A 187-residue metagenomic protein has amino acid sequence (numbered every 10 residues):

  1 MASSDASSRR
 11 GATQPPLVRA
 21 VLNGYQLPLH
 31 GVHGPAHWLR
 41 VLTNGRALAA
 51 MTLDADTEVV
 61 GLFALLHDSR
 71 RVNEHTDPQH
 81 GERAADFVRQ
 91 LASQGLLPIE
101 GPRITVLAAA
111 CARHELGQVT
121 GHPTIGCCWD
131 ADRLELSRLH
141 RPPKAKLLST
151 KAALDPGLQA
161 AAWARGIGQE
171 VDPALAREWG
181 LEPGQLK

Functional and structural regions predicted by a protein language model:
A2-A12, Q26-D54, L66, R113-K187: Divalent metal-dependent phosphate-bond-processing catalytic cores, especially two-metal-ion Mg2+/Mn2+ enzymes that act
L17-P28: Generic N-terminal amphipathic, Lys/Arg-enriched alpha-helix
H30, G34, N73-H80, E100: Short secondary-structure transition/capping motifs
V41-R46, Q79-Q94: An active-site-proximal "capping" alpha-helix that borders the catalytic cofactor pocket
T52, R70-T76, G95-I99, Q118: Amphipathic alpha-helical interaction segments
L53-L62, L96-A112, T124: Acidic/histidine metal-binding catalytic segments
T57-T76, H80, A84, A108-E115 (+1 more regions): His-Asp-centered metal-binding catalytic motifs of divalent-metal-dependent phosphohydrolases/nucleases
